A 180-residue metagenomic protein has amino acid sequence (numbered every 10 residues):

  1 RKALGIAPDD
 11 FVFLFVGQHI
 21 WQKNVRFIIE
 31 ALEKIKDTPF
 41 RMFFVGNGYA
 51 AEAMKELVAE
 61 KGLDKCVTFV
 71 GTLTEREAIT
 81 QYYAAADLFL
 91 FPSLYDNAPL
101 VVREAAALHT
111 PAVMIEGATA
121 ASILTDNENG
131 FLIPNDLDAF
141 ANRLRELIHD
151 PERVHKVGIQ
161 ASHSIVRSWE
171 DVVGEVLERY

Functional and structural regions predicted by a protein language model:
F11-K34, M42, Y49-K55: A conserved mid-protein helix/loop that constitutes part of the nucleotide-sugar donor-binding site
K55-L73: Nucleotide-activated donor-binding/catalytic signature segment of Leloir-type glycosyltransferases, i.e., the conserved
T72, T80-A86: Short alpha-helical donor nucleotide-sugar binding micro-motif in glycosyltransferases
L94: Aromatic "clamp/platform" in nucleotide-sugar-dependent glycosyltransferases that forms part of the donor/acceptor
P111-I115: Short hydrophobic beta-strand element within catalytic cores of glycosyltransferases and related nucleotide-activated
D126-N127, F131-L137, E146-P151: Conserved acidic donor-binding segment of nucleotide-sugar-dependent glycosyltransferases
R153-R167: A short, well-ordered alpha-helix in the C-terminal region of glycosyltransferases
W169-Y180: C-terminal alpha-helical cap of glycosyltransferases
